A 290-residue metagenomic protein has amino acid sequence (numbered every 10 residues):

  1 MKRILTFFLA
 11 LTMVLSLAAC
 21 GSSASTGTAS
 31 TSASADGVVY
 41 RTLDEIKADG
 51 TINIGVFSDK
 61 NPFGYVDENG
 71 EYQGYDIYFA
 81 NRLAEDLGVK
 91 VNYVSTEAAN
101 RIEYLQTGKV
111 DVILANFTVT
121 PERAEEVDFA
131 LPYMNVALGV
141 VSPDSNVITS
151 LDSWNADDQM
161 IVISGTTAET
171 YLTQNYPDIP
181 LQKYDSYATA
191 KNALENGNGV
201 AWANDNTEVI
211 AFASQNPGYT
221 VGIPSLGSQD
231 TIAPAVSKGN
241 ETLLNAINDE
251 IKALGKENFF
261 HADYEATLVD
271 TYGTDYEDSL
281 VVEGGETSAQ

Functional and structural regions predicted by a protein language model:
L15-A19: C-terminal motif of bacterial Sec signal peptides marking the signal peptidase cleavage site
G21-S23, A29, A33, I77-D86 (+4 more regions): Extended ligand-binding regions for polar small-molecule ligands
A24, A35-G37, T167-Y184, V221-I223 (+1 more regions): Ligand-binding clefts/hinges and TM-proximal coupling segments of bilobed small-molecule sensing domains
G27-N116: Extracytoplasmic small-molecule ligand-binding "clamshell" domains of the periplasmic binding protein/Venus flytrap
N81, E85, K90-W154, L226: Acidic, polar ligand-binding/catalytic clefts
N92-Y104, S164, Q182-N196: Short helix-initiation/N-cap motifs at beta->coil->alpha
F117-E125, T173-Q174, E195-N196, V200-Q229: A ligand-binding cleft/hinge motif common to bilobed small-molecule-binding domains
N135-S142, I210-I251, D270-Q290: Periplasmic-binding protein-like
